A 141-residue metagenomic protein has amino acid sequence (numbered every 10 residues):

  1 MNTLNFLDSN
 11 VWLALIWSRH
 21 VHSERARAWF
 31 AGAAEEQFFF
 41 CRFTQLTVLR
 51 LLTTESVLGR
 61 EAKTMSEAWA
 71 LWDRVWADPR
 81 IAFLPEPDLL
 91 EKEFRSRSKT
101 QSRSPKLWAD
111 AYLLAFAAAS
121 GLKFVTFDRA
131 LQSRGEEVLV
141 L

Functional and structural regions predicted by a protein language model:
M1-F40, E55-E67, S120: Short, well-structured N-terminal submotif of metal-dependent ribonuclease cores
D8, K106-L107, D128, L141: Histidine- and aromatic-rich ligand-binding microenvironments
A14, L49-R50, D73: Generic alpha-helical structural context detector
F39-R42, F83-L84, F124-T126, V140: A structural signal for short, well-ordered beta-strand segments and their strand-loop junctions that often border
F43-T47, E67, A109: Short, conserved alpha-helical segments within structured domains
T44, L89, A130-L131: Alpha-helix capping/helix-boundary segments
A77-V125: Active-site neighborhoods of divalent-metal-dependent phosphate/nucleic-acid chemistry enzymes
A119, K123-L141: Charged phosphate-binding loop/patch that engages nucleotide di/tri-phosphates or the phosphate backbone of nucleic
